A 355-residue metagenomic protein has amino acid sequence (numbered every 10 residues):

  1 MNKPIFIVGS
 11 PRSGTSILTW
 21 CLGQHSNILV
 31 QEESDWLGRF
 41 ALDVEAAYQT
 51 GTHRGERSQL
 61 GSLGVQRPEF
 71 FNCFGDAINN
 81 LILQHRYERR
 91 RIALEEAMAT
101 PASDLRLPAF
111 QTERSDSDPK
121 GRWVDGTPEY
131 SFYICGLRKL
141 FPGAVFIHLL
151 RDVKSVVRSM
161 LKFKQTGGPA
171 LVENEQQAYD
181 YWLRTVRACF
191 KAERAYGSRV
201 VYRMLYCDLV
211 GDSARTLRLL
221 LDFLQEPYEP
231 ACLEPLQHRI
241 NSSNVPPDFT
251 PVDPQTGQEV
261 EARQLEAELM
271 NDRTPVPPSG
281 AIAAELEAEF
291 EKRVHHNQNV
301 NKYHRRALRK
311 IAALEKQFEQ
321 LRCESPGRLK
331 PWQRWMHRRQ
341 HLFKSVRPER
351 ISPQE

Functional and structural regions predicted by a protein language model:
M1-I5, E193-R194, D222-E355: PAPS-dependent sulfotransferases, especially Golgi type II membrane carbohydrate sulfotransferases
S10: P-loop (Walker A) phosphate-binding loop of NTP-binding proteins
S13: ATP-binding Walker
S16-I28: A conserved segment at the C-terminal end of the G1
Q24, V30, W36, S155 (+3 more regions): Active-site micro-motifs of SAM-dependent methyltransferase domains
H25-S26, E32, L224-Y228: A generic secondary-structure signal for well-formed alpha-helical elements
L29-S131, T166-G167, L265, L269 (+1 more regions): PAPS-dependent sulfation machinery
D43-G51, A102-D104, F110-A231, P246-V252: PAPS-dependent sulfotransferase catalytic domain
